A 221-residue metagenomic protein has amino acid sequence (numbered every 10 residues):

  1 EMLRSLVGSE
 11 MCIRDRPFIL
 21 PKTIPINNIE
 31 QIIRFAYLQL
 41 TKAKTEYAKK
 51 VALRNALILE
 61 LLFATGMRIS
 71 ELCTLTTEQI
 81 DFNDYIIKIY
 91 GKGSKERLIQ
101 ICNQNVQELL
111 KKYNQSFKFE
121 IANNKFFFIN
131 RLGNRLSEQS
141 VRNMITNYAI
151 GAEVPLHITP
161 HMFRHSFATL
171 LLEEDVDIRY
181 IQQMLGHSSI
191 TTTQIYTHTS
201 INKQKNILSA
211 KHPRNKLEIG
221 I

Functional and structural regions predicted by a protein language model:
E1-G8, I13: Single conserved hydrophobic/aromatic residue that forms the stacking wall/gate of nucleotide- or nucleobase-binding
I29, V51-N55, E138, R142 (+1 more regions): Short, leucine-enriched amphipathic alpha-helices that occur as contiguous helical runs
Q31-I69, K95: Basic, Lys/Arg- and aromatic-enriched nucleic-acid-binding interface segment
Y37, N83-I86, K92-L132, A152: Basic, alpha-helical nucleic-acid-contacting "clamp/cap" segments
E60, A64, Q139, N147-I150 (+2 more regions): C-terminal catalytic core of tyrosine-transesterase DNA break-rejoin enzymes
L62-D84: Short, charged phosphate-coordinating catalytic segments
I80-F82, S137, V154-H157, V176-T197 (+3 more regions): Short, polar N-cap/turn motifs at the start of nucleic acid-interacting alpha helices
H212-I221: C-terminal secondary-structure termini that scaffold catalytic or DNA-interacting sites
